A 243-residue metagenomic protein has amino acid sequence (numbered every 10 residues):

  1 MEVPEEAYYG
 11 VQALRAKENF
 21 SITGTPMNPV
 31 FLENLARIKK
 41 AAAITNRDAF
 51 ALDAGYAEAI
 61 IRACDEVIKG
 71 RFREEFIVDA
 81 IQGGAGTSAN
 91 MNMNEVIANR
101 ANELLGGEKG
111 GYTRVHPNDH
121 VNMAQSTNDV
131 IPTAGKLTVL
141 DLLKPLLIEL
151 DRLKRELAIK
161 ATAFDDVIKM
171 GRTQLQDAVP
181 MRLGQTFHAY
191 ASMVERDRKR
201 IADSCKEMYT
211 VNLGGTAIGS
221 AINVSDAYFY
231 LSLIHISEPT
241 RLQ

Functional and structural regions predicted by a protein language model:
M1-L233: A helix-coil-helix interface module used to build multimeric assemblies and to scaffold catalytic/cofactor sites
I234-Q243: Single conserved hydrophobic/aromatic residue that forms the stacking wall/gate of nucleotide- or nucleobase-binding
